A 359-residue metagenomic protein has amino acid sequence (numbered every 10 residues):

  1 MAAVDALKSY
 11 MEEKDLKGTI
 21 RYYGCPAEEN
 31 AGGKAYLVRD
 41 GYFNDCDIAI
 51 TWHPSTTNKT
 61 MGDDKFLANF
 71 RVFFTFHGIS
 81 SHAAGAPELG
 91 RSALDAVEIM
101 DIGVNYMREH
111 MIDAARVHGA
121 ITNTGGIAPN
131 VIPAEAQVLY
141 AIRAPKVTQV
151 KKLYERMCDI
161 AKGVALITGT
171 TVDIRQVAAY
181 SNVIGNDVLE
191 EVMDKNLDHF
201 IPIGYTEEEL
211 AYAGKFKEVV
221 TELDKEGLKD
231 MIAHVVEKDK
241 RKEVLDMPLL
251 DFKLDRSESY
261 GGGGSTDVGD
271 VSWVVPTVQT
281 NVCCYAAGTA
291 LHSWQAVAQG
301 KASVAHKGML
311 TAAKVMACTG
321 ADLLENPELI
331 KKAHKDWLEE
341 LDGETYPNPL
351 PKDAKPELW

Functional and structural regions predicted by a protein language model:
M1, A31-K34, S265: Short glycine/serine/threonine-rich phosphate/pyrophosphate-binding segments that cradle anionic phosphate groups
M1-L7: Di-metal (Zn2+ and/or Mg2+/Mn2+) metal-binding site signature of metallo-dependent hydrolases with the MBL/beta-CASP
L7-P133, R143: Histidine/acidic-residue-rich, glycine-tolerant segments that coordinate divalent metal ions
L94, E98-W359: Metal-dependent amide/peptide-bond hydrolase catalytic core, centered on the "pita-bread" metallohydrolase fold
